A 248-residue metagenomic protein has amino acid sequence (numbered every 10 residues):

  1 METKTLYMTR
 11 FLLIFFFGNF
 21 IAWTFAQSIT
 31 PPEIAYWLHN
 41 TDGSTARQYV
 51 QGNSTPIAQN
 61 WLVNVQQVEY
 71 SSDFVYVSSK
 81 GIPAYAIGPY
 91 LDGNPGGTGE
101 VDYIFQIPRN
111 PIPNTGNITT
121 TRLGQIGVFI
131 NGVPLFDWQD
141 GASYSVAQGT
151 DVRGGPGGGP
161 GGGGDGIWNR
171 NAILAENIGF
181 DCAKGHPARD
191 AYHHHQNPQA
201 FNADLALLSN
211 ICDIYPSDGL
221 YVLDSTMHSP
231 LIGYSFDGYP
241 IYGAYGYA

Functional and structural regions predicted by a protein language model:
Y7-F20: Sec-dependent N-terminal signal peptides
I21-A26: Sec/Tat signal peptide C-region and signal peptidase I cleavage site
Q27-L174: Solvent-exposed N-terminal domain segments of exported/luminal and surface proteins
T98-E100, T121, V128, G185-R189 (+2 more regions): Extracellular/periplasmic catalytic domains that process cell-envelope and extracellular macromolecules
Q106, H193-H195, S235: Residues within well-ordered beta-strands of beta-sheet-rich folds
F129-V133, A188-N202: Extracellular/lumenal glycan-associated surfaces
N177-G185: Short, recurring structural edge motifs at helix starts
N197-A248: Short helix-loop boundary/capping segments
